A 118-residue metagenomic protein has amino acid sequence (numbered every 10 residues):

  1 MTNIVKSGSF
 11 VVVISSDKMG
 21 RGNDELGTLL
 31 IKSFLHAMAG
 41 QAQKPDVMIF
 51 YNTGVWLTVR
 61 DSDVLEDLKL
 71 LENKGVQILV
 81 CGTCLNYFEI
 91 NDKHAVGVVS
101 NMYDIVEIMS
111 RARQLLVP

Functional and structural regions predicted by a protein language model:
T2, G8-S9, V13-K44, I49-G54 (+1 more regions): Conserved mixed alpha/beta catalytic, RNA-binding, or beta-rich assembly cores of soluble enzyme, regulatory
L35, L65-K69, V106: Short amphipathic alpha-helical segments and helix-helix/interface helices
M38-Q41, L71, I108: Hydrophobic helix-cap positions at the C-terminus of alpha-helices in RecA-like/P-loop ATPase nucleotide-binding cores
P45, G75, A112-R113: Short, well-ordered alpha-helix to beta-strand connector turns
D63-I90: A glycine-rich helix N-cap at a beta->alpha junction
I90-R111, L115-P118: C-terminal structural segments of small proteins and small subunits
